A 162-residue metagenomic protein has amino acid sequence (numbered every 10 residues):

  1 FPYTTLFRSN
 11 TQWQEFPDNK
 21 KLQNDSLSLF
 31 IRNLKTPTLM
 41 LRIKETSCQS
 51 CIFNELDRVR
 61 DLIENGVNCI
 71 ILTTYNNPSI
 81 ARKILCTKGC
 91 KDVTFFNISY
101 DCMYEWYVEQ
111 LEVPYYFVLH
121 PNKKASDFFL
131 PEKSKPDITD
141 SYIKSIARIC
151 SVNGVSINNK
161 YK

Functional and structural regions predicted by a protein language model:
Y3-L6: Short, small-residue-biased leader/transition segments that mark boundaries at the very start of proteins
Q12-E15, K21-N24, N159-K162: Proteins that catalyze or organize thiol-disulfide redox chemistry and the adjacent proteostasis machinery handling
K20-D61, N68: Short active-site neighborhood of thiol/selenol oxidoreductases, capturing the structured segment around
L41, I70-L72, V118: Structural beta-sheet core signal
I43-K44, N76, H120-K123: Short, flexible beta-strand-to-coil junctions
T46-K88, M103: Structural microenvironment flanking redox-active thiols in thiol-disulfide oxidoreductases
I84-F117: Short, internal strand/loop/helix patches that form the active-site neighborhood or redox-interaction surface
V118-K162: Thiol-/selenol-based redox modules, centered on thioredoxin-like and closely related oxidoreductase domains
